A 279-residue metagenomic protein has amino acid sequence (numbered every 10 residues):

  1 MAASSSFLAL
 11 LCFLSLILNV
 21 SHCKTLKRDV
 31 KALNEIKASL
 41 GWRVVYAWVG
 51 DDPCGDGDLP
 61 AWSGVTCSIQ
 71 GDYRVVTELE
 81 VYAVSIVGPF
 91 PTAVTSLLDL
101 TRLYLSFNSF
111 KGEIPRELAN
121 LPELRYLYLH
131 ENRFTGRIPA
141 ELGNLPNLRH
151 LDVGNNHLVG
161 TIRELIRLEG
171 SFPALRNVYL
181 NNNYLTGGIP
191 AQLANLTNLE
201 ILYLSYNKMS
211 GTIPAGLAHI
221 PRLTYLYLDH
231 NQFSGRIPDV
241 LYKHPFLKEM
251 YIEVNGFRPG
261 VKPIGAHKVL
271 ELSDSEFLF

Functional and structural regions predicted by a protein language model:
A2-G64, V254, K268: Surface-exposed cap/linker segments adjacent to membranes
L40-T92, T161-E169, G188: LRR flanking "cap" motifs
Y73, T95-L100, A119-L124, G143-L148 (+5 more regions): Leucine-rich repeat
V84, N108, L129-N132, V153-N156 (+5 more regions): Consensus "Asn ladder" position of solenoid repeat domains
F90-T92, I114-R116, I138-A140, V159-R167 (+4 more regions): The feature encodes a structural signal of leucine-rich repeats
L105-G136, L145, G154: Right-handed parallel beta-helix
N155, T161-R222, Y227: Eukaryotic tandem repeat interaction scaffolds
Y225-F279: Leucine-rich solenoid repeat scaffolds
